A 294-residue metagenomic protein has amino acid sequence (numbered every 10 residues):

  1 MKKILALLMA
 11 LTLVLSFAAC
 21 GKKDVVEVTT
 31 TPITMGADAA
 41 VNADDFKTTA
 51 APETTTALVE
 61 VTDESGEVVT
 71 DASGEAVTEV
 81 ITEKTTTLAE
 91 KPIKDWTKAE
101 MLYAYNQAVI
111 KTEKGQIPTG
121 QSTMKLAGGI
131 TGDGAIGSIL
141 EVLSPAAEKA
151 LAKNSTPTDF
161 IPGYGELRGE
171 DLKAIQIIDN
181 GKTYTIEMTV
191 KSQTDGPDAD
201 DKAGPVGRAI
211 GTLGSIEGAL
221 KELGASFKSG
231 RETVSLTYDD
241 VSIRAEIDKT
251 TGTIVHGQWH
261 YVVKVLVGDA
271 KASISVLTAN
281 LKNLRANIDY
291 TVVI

Functional and structural regions predicted by a protein language model:
M1-I4, L8: Positively charged n-region of N-terminal signal peptides that target proteins for export
L11-T12: Repetitive helical segments and hydrophobic/amphipathic motifs
S16-A19: C-terminal motif of bacterial Sec signal peptides marking the signal peptidase cleavage site
D24-E27, P32-E60, G66-V69, G74-I294: Subset-of-secretome marker
